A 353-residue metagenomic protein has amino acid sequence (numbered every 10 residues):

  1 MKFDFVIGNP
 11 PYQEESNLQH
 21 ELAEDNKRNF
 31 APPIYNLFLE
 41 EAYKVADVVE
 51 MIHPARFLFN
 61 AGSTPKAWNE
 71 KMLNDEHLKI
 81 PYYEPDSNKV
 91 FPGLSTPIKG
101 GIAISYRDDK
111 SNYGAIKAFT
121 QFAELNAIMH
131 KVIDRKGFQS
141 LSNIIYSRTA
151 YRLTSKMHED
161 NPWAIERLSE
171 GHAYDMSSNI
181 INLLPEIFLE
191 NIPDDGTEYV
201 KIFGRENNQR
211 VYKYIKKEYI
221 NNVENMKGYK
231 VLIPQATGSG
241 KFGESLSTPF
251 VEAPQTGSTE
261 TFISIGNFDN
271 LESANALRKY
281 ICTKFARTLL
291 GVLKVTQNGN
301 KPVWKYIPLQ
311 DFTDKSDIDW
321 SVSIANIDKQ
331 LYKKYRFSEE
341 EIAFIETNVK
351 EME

Functional and structural regions predicted by a protein language model:
M1: S-adenosyl-L-methionine
V6-I7: Hydrophobic beta-strand segment of the Class I
Q13-F30: Mobile active-site "lid"/loop adjacent to the S-adenosyl-L-methionine
Q13-N17, F57-G62, P92, Y113-A115 (+1 more regions): Short catalytic/ligand-binding loop motif for oxyanion handling, primarily in non-cytosolic enzymes, centered on
E21-E24, T64-W68, P97-K99: Short secondary-structure boundary/capping segments
R28-F91, S105-Y106, L277: Conserved Class I SAM-dependent methyltransferase catalytic core
S87-T259, F268-I318, V322-E339: C-terminal substrate-recognition regions of SAM-dependent nucleic acid methyltransferases
E340-E353: Short, amphipathic C-terminal "tail helix"
